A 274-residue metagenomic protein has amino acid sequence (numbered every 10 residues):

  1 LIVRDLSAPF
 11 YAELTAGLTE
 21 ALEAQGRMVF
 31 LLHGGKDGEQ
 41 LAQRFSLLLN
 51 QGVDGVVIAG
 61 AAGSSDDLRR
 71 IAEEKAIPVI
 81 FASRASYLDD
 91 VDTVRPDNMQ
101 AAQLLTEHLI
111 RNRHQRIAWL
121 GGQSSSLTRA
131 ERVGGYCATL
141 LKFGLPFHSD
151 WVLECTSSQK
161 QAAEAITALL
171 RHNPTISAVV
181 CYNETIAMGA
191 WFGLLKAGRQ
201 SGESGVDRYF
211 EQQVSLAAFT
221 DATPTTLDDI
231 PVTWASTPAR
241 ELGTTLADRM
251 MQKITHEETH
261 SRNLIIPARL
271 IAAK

Functional and structural regions predicted by a protein language model:
L1, I58, C181: Redox-cofactor binding/interface segments in oxidoreductases and associated redox assembly factors
L1-S7, Q25-R27: Interdomain hinge and pocket-entrance segments immediately C-terminal to HTH DNA-binding domains
V3, G60, S83: Flexible glycine-/small-residue-rich
R4-E20: N-terminal winged-helix
A16-M28, Q43-G55, D66, R70-K274: Bacterial carbohydrate/catabolite-sensing allosteric modules
L32-G35: A short beta-strand-loop structural module common to alpha/beta enzyme folds
D37-Q40, S64: Short acidic loop-to-helix transition motifs that present clustered carboxylates
